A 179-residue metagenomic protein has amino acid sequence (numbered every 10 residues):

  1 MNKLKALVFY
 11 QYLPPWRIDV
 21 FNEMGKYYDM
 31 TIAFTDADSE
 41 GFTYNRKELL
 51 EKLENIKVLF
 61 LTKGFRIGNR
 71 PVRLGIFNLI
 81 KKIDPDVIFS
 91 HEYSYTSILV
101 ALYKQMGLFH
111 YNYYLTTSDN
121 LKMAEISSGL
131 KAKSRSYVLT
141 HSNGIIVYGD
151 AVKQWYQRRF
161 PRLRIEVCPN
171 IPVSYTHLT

Functional and structural regions predicted by a protein language model:
M1-L59: N-terminal subdomain of nucleotide-sugar transferases
Q11, T35, E92-Y93, L115-N120 (+1 more regions): Histidine-centered beta-alpha loop that forms part of the nucleotide-sugar donor binding/catalytic region in diverse
P15, V87-F109: An aromatic- and histidine-rich active-site surface loop
K52-L74, S90: A short, charged, and often flexible helix/loop element on the N-terminal side of the glycosyltransferase catalytic
T96, Y111-G129, N143-G144: A short, histidine- and acid-enriched strand-loop-helix "catalytic/donor-clamping" loop that lines the nucleotide-sugar
T140-G149: A short beta-strand/loop micro-motif in the catalytic core of glycosyltransferases that engages the nucleotide-sugar
K153-P172: Helix-loop-beta element that forms the nucleotide-linked donor phosphate-binding surface in glycosyltransferases
T176-T179: Conserved small/polar residues in nucleotide/adenosyl-binding loops
